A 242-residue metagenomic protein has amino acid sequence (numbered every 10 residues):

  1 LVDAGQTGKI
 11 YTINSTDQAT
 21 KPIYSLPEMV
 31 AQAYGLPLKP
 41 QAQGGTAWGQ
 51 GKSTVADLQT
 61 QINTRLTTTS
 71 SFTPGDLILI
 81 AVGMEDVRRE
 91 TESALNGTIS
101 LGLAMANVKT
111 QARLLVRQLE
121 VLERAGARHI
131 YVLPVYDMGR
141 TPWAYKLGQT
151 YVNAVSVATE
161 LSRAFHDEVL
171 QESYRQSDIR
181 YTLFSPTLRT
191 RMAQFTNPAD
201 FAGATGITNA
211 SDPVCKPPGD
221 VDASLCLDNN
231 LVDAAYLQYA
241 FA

Functional and structural regions predicted by a protein language model:
L1, Q41-S53, I80-E85, A127 (+2 more regions): Active-site-proximal beta-strand/loop segments in catalytic clefts of secreted hydrolases
L1-T12, L115-L147: Glycine/serine-rich loop-strand microenvironments at binding/catalytic pocket rims
V2-T7, Q59, R89-S93, P142-Y145 (+1 more regions): Short, solvent-exposed loop/turn and secondary-structure capping segments
K9-R117: Conserved SGNH/GDSL esterase-like catalytic core that processes O-acyl groups on lipids and polysaccharides
P27-G35, L119, A158-Y174: A short alpha-helix/helix-coil micro-patch that ends at or immediately precedes a cysteine
L36-P37, F72-I78, R124-Y131, R175-L183: Loop/turn elements at helix/coil->beta-strand transitions in domains of secreted/extracellular proteins
R89-A106, M138-T159: Serine-dependent acyl-ester chemistry module
P142-S156, D178-F241: Mobile gating loops/cap/lid regions near enzyme active sites that modulate substrate access
